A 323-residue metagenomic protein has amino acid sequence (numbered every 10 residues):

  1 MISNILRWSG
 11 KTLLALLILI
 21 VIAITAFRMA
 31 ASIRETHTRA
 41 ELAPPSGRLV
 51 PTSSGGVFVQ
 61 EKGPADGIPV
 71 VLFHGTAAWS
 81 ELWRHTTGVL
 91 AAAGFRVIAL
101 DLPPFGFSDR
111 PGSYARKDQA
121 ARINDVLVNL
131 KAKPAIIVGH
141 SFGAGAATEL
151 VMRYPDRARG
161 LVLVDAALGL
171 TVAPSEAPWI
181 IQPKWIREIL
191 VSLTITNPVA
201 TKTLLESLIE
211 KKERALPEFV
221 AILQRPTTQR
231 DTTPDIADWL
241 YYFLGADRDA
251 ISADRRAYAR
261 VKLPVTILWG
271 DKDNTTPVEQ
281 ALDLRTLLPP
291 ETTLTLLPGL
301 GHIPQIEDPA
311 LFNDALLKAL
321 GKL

Functional and structural regions predicted by a protein language model:
M1-I68, A92-F95, K133, G321-L323: Alpha/beta-hydrolase fold catalytic core
M29-A30, T38-R39, T194-A259: Conserved alpha/beta-hydrolase catalytic His-Asp/Glu region
S53-S54, Q60-K62, A99-V138: Active-site loop/oxyanion-hole signature of alpha/beta-hydrolase fold enzymes
K62-F107: Conserved HGGG/HGGXW glycine-rich cap/lid loop of the alpha/beta-hydrolase fold
M152, L161-L193: Flexible "cap/lid" loop of the alpha/beta hydrolase fold
V261, I267-W269: Short beta-strand/loop motif that positions the catalytic acidic residue of the alpha/beta-hydrolase fold
K272-T276: Acidic catalytic loop of the alpha/beta-hydrolase fold
E291-L323: Catalytic active-site module of serine/aspartate enzymes centered on a nucleophile-bearing elbow/loop
